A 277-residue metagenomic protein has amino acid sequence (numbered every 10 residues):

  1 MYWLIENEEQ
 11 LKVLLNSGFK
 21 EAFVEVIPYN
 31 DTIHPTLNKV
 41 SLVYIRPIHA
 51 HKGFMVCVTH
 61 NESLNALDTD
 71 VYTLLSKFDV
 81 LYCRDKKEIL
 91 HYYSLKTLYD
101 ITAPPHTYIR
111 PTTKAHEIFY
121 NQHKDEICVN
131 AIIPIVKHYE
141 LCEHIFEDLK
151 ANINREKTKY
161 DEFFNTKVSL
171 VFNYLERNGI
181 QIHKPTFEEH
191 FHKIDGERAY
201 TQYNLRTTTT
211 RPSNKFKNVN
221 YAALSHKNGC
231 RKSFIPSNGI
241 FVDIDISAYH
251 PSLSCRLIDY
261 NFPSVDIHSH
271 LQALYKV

Functional and structural regions predicted by a protein language model:
Y2-E8, S17-F23, N30-N154: Conserved DEDDh/DEDDy metal-dependent 3′-5′ exonuclease domain
Y2-W3, I27-G53, T59-L64, E188-K276: Acidic, glycine-rich two-metal-ion catalytic cores of nucleic acid-processing enzymes
N7, L67, H183, S225-K227: Helix N-cap and loop-to-helix transition residues
V13: RNase H-like, metal-dependent nuclease domains and their acidic two-metal-ion catalytic environment used
V24, R110, I182, T209 (+1 more regions): Single, functionally critical "micro-switch" positions that shape active/binding sites and transmembrane helices
V80-L81, L170, T209, L271: Generic detector of isolated residues embedded in canonical secondary-structure elements
I89-K159, V168-N178, K217-V277: Helical catalytic core of nucleic-acid polymerases
Y160-I194: Extended, well-ordered alpha-helical scaffold/bundle regions in very large, multi-domain proteins
